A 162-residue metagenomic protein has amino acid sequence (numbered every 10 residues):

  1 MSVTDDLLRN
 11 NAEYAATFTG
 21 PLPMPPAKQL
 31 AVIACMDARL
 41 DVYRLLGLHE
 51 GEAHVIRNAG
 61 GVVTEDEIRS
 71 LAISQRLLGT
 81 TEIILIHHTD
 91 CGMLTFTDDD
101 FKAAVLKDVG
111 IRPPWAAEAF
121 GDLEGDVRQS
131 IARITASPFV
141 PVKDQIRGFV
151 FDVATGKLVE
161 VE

Functional and structural regions predicted by a protein language model:
M1-A27, G61-D66, I73, L77-L78 (+1 more regions): Divalent-metal-activated hydrolytic enzyme cores
E13, T17-R69: Conserved beta-strand-loop surface patch within small alpha/beta domains used for substrate/adaptor or ligand engagement
I33-C35, R57, I86-H88, F149-D152: Short beta-strand segments
M36-R39, T89-M93: Gly/Ser/Thr-rich loops at beta-strand to alpha-helix junctions that form or flank small-molecule/cofactor-binding
L45, H49, N58, D90 (+2 more regions): Short glycine/serine/threonine-biased micro-segments
L78-H88: Ordered, amphipathic secondary-structure segments that act as subunit-interaction surfaces in large macromolecular
